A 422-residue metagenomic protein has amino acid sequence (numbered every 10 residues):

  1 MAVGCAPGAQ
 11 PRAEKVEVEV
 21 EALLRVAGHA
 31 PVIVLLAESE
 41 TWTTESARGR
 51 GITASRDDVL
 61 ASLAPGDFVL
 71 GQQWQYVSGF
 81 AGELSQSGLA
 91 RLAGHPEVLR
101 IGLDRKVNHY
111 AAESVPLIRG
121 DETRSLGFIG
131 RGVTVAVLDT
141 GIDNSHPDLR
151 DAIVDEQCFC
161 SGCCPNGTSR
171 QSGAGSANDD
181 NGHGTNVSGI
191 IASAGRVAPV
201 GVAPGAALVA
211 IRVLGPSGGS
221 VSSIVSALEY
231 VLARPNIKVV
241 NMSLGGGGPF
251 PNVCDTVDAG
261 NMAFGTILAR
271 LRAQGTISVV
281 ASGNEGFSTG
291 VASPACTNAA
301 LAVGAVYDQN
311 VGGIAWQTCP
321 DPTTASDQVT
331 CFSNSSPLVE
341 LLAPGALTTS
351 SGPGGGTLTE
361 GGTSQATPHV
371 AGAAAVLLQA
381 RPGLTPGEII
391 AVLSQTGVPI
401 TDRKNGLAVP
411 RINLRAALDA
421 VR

Functional and structural regions predicted by a protein language model:
A6-A9: Bacterial signal peptide processing site
P11-Y110: Inhibitory N-terminal propeptides of secreted protease zymogens
R12-V26, Q72, E83-R91, H109-V137 (+6 more regions): N-terminal domain-start motif of subtilase-like serine proteases
H29-P31, E97-R100, R131-T134, P204-V209 (+6 more regions): Loop/turn elements at helix/coil->beta-strand transitions in domains of secreted/extracellular proteins
G71, I237-L244, Q274, A300-A302 (+2 more regions): C-terminal subdomain of the subtilisin-like protease fold in secreted/lumenal serine endopeptidases
V98-L99, D121-I190, R196-A203, S226 (+5 more regions): Active-site core segment of subtilase-fold serine proteases
T256-S278: Catalytic-core regions built around general acid/base machinery
T276, A292-Q379, G383, G387 (+2 more regions): Extracellular S/T/G-rich loop segment that most often corresponds to the catalytic His/Ser-adjacent loop
